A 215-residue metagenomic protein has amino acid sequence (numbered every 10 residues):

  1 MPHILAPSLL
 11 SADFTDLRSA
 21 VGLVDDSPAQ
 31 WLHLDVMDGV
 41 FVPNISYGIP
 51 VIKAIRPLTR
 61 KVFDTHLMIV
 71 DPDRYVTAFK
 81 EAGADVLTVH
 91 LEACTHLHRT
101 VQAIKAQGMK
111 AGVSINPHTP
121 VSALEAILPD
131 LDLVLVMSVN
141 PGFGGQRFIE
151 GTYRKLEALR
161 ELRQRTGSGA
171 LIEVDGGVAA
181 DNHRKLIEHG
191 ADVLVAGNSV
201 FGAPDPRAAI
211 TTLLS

Functional and structural regions predicted by a protein language model:
M1-T88, E92-H96, A103-A106, K110-A111 (+8 more regions): Conserved N-terminal beta1-alpha1 strand-loop-helix module at the mouth
H66, S114, E173-D175: Solvent-exposed beta-strand sheet faces enriched in polar/charged residues
E92-C94, N116-H118, V139-G142, N198-F201: Short, acidic/turn-prone active-site loops that include or flank metal/cofactor- and phosphate-binding residues
H118-P120, A179: Short acidic loop-to-helix transition motifs that present clustered carboxylates
P141-G144, E188: Short acidic, Gly/Pro-enriched loop/turn segments at secondary-structure junctions
V174-V178, V195-N198: Glycine-rich beta-strand-to-loop/alpha-helix junction loops that act as flexible
G177-H189: Acidic, divalent-metal-coordinating active-site segment for phosphoryl/phosphodiester hydrolysis, typified by short
H189-A196, F201-G202: Acidic, Mg2+-coordinating phosphoryl-transfer loop and its flanking beta/alpha structural elements, shared across
